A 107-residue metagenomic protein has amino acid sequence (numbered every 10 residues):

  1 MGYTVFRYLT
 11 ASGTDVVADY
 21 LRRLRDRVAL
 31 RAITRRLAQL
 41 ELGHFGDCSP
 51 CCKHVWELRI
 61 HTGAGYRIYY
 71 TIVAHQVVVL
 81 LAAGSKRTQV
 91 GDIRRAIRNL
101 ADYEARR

Functional and structural regions predicted by a protein language model:
M1-G65, V73-V78, S85-R107: Basic, Lys/Arg-enriched alpha-helical interface segments
Y69: Short, surface-exposed charged micro-motifs
